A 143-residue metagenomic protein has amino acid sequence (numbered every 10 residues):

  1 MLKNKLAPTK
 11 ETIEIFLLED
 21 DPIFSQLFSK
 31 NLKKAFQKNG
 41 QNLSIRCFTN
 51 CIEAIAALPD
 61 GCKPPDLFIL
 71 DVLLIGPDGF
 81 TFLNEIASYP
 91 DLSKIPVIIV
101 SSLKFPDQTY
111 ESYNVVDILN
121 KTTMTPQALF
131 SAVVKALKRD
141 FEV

Functional and structural regions predicted by a protein language model:
M1-F16, P22-N42, P64, M124-V143: Non-catalytic signal-transmission and effector/linker regions of two-component phosphorelay proteins
I45-L67, A128: Acidic, metal-coordinating helix/loop segments flanking the phosphotransfer/catalytic sites of two-component signaling
N50, D78-T81: Acidic catalytic/metal-coordinating carboxylates
A56, F80-S93: Short amphipathic alpha-helix used as the core "switch/output" element in two-component signaling
L70-V72: Active-site residues of response regulator receiver
I75: The feature encodes the CheY-like receiver
T81, S102-S131, K135: Alpha4 helix (beta4-alpha4-beta5 surface) of REC/receiver domains from two-component response regulators
S93-F105: A short, hydrophobic beta-strand element within the central beta-sheet of small alpha/beta folds
